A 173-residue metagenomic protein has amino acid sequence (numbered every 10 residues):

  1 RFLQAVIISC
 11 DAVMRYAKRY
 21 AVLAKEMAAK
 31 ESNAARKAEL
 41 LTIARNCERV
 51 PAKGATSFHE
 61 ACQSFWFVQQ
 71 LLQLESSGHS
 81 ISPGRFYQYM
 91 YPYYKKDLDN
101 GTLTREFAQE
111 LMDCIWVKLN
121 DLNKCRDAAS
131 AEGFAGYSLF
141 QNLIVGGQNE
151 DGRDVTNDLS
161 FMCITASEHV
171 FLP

Functional and structural regions predicted by a protein language model:
R1-K37: N-terminal leader/propeptide and maturation segments of large enzyme subunits in energy/redox metabolism and hydrolases
R1-V6, A35-T42, N46-P173: Conserved catalytic cores of very large enzyme subunits
